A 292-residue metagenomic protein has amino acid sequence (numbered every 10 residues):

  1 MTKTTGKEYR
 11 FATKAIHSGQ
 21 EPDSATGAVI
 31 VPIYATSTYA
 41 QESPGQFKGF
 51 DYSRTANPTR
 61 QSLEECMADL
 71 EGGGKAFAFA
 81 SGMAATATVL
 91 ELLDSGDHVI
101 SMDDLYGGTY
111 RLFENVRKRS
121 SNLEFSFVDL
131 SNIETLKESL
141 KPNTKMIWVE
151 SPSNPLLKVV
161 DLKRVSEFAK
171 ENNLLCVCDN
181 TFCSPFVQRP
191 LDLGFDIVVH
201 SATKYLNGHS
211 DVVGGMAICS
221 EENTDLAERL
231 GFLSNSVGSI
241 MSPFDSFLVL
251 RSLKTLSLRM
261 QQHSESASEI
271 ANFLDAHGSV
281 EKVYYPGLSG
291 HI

Functional and structural regions predicted by a protein language model:
T2-G6, H17, A76-S279, Y284 (+1 more regions): Conserved PLP-enzyme active-site core in the AAT-like
T2-N57, L63-C66: N-terminal "arm"/small-domain region of PLP-dependent enzymes with the aminotransferase-like
T38-A87, E91-L92, G108-V116: Conserved N-terminal alpha-helix of the aminotransferase class I/II PLP-enzyme fold
M67, S289-I292: Flexible glycine/acidic-rich beta-alpha junction loops that bind and position SAM and/or redox cofactors in anaerobic
